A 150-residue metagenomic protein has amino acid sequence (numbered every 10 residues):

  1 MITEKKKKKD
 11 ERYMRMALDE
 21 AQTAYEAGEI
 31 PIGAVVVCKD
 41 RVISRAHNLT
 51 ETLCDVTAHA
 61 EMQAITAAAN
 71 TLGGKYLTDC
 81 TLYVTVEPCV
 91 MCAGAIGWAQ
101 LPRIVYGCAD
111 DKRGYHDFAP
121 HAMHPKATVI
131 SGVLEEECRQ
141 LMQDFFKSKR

Functional and structural regions predicted by a protein language model:
M1-E26, P88-R150: Zinc-dependent deaminase
A17, A21-A24, A34, S44 (+2 more regions): Small-residue (primarily alanine) positions within well-ordered alpha-helices, especially packing/interaction faces
G28-I32, T78: Short, basic and Ser/Thr-rich N-terminal targeting/leader segments
I32-D40: Short beta-strand scaffold segments in enzyme catalytic cores
I43-T50, K126: Short beta->alpha transition motifs characteristic of CBS
T50, V84, C108: Residues that line or immediately flank small-molecule/substrate-binding pockets and catalytic motifs
T52-M62: A short, polar/charged loop-to-alpha-helix boundary motif
G74-V86: Immediate flanking context of iron-sulfur cluster ligation sites
